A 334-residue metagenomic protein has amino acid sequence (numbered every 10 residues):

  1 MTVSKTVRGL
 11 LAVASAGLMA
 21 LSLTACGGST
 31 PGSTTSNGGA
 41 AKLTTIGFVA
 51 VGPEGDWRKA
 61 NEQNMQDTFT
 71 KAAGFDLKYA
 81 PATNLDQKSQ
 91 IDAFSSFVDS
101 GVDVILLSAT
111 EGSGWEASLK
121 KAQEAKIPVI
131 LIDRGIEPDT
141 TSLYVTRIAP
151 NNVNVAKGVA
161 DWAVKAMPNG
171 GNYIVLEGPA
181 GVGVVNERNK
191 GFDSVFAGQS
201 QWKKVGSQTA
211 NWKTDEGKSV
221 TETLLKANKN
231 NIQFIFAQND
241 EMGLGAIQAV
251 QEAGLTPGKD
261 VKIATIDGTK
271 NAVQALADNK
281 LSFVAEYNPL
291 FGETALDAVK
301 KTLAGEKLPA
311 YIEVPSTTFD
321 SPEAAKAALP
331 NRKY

Functional and structural regions predicted by a protein language model:
S15, G27, K42-T44, L176 (+3 more regions): Hinge/cleft segment of the Venus flytrap/periplasmic-binding protein
L23-G38: Bacterial lipoprotein signal-peptidase II cleavage site
T45-A72, K78-F94, V102, S108-G112 (+4 more regions): Extracytoplasmic "Venus flytrap"
I46, Q90, R147-Y173, E216-K218 (+2 more regions): Hydrophobic alpha-helical segments within soluble ligand-binding/sensing domains
Y79, P138-W162, V175-E177, S207 (+1 more regions): Short beta-strand elements at the ligand-binding edges of bilobed clamshell
N84-L85, S89-E137, T146-P150, D240-L244: Beta-alpha junction/loop-to-helix N-cap segments that form part of ligand/metal-binding clefts
L107-E124, F192, G206, A210-Q274: Hydrophobic alpha-helical
A117-N154, N172, T269-A275, P322 (+1 more regions): Flexible loop/hinge segments that line or gate small-molecule binding clefts
